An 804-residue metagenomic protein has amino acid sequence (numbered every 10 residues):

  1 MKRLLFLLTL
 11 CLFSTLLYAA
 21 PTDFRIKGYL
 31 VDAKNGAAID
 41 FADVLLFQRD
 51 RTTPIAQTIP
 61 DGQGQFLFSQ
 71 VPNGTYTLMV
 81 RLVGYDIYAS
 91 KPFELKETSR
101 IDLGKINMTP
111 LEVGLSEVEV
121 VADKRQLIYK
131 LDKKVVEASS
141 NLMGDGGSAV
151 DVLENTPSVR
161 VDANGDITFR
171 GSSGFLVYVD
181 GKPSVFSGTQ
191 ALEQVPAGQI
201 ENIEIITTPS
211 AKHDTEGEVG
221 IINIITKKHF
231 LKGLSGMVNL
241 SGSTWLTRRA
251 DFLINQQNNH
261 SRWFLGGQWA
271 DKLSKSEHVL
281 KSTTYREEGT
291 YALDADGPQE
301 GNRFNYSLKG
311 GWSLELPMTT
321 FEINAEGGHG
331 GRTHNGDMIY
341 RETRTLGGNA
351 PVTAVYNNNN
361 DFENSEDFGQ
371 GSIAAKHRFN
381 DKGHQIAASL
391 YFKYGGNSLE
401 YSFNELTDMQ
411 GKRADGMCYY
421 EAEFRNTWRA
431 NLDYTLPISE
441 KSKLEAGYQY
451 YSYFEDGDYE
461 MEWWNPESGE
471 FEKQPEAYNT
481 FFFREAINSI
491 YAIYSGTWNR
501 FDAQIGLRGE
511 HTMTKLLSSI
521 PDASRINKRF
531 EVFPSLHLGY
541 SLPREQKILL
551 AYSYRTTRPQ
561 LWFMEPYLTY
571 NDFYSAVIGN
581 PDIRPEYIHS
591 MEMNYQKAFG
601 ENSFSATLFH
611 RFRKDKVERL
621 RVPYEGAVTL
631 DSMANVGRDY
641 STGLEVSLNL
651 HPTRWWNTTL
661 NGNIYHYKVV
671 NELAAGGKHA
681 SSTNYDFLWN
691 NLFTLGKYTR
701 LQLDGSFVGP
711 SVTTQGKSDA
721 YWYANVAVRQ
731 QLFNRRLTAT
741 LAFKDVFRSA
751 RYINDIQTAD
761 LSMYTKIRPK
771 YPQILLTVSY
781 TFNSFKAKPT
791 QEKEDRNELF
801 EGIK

Functional and structural regions predicted by a protein language model:
R25, G242, L246-S274, G289-G336 (+3 more regions): Transmembrane beta-barrel wall of Gram-negative outer-membrane proteins
V31, D43-F47, R81-V83, R100-L142 (+3 more regions): Short, acidic, small-residue-rich periplasmic hinge/interaction motif at the N-terminus of Gram-negative outer-membrane
R49-Q65: Short, acidic Ser/Thr/Gly-rich low-complexity loop/linker segments typical of extracellular and cell-surface proteins
K105-I106, A149-D151, I167, Q190-A191 (+3 more regions): N-terminal periplasmic accessory domains that precede and gate Gram-negative outer-membrane beta-barrel machines
A149, N155, K182-T208: Short acidic/polar hinge/loop motifs at secondary-structure boundaries that mediate gating or recognition
I224-M237, E277, K281, D294 (+10 more regions): Surface-exposed extracellular loop regions of Gram-negative outer-membrane beta-barrel proteins
D296, C418, T427-N431, E472-N479 (+7 more regions): Outer membrane beta-barrel strand-and-loop segments of large Gram-negative receptors, especially TonB-dependent
M513-K515, R544-S590, H610-D631, K744-A759: Surface-exposed extracellular loop regions of Gram-negative outer-membrane beta-barrel proteins, predominantly
